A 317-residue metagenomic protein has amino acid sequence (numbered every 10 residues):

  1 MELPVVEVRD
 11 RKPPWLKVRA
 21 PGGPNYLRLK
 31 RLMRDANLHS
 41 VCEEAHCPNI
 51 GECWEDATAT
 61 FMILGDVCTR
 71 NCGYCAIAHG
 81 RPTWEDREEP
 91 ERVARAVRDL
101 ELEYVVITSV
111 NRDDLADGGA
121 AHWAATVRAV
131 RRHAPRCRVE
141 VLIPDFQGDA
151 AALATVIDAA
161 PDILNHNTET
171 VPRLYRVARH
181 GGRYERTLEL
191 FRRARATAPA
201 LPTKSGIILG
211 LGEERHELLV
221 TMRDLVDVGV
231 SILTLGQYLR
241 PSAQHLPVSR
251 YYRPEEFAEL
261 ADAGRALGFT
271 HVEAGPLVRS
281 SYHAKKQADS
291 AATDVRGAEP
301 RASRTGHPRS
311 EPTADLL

Functional and structural regions predicted by a protein language model:
M1-T60, E91-E101, A125-C137, T155-A159 (+1 more regions): Auxiliary Fe-S-binding modules of radical SAM enzymes
V41-C53, L64-H79: Local cysteine-cluster metal-coordination motifs and their immediate loop/turn environment, predominantly Fe-S cluster
E43, I63-L64, T108, L142 (+2 more regions): A secondary-structure boundary/capping signal
D66, P144-Q147, G212, L277: Short, surface-exposed acidic/glycine-rich loop or hinge patches that mediate macromolecular interfaces
D66-T69, L102, E169-V171, Y238-R240: Short connector loops/turns at beta-strand edges and beta->alpha or beta->beta junctions
N71, L115, L174, A243 (+1 more regions): Glycine/Thr-rich phosphate-binding loops of Rossmann-like dinucleotide-binding domains
A76-R92, D99-A151, V156-L190, K204 (+1 more regions): Core AdoMet radical
